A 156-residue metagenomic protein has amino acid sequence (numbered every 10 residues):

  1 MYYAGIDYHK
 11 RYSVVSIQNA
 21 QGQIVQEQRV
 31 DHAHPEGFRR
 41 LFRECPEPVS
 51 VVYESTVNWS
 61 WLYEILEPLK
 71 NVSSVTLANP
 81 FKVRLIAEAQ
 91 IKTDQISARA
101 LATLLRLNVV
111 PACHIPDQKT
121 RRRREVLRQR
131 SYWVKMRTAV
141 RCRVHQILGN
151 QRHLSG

Functional and structural regions predicted by a protein language model:
M1-G156: Phosphate- and other anionic-substrate recognition elements at nucleic-acid/protein interfaces
